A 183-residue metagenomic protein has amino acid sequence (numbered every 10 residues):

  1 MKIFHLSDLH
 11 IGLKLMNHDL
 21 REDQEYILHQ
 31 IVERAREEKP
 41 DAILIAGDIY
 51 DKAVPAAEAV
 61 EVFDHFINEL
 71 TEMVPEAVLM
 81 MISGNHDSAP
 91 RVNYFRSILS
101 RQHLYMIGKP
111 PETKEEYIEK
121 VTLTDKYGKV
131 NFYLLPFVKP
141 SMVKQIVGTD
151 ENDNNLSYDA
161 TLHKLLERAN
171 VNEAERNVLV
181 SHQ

Functional and structural regions predicted by a protein language model:
M1-N68, P75-E76: N-terminal active-site segment of His-dependent metallophosphoesterases
L6-S7, I43-G47, V78-N85, I107-P110 (+1 more regions): Active-site neighborhood of phospho(di)ester-bond hydrolases with catalytic His/Asp-centered motifs
M16, I49-I67, S83-Q102, M106-G108 (+1 more regions): Metal-dependent catalytic neighborhoods of phosphoester/phosphodiester hydrolases
E37-E38, M73, R168-N172: Alpha-helix C-cap/termination motif
E72-V78, E175: A short helix->loop->beta-strand "cap" motif at the edges of active sites that frequently abuts
D87-Q183: His/Asp/Glu-rich metal-coordinating catalytic cores of metallo-dependent phosphodiesterases/hydrolases acting on
